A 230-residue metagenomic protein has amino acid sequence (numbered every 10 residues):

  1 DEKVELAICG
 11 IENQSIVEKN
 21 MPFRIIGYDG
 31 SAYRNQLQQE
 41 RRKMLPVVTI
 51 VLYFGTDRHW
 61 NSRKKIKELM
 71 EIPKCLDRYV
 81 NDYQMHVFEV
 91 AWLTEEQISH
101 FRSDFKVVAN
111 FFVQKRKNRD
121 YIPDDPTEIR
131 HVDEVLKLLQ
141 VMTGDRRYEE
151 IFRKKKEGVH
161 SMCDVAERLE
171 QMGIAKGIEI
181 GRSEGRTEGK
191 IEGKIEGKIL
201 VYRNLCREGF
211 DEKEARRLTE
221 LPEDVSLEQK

Functional and structural regions predicted by a protein language model:
D1-K230: Elongated, amphipathic alpha-helical interaction scaffolds
